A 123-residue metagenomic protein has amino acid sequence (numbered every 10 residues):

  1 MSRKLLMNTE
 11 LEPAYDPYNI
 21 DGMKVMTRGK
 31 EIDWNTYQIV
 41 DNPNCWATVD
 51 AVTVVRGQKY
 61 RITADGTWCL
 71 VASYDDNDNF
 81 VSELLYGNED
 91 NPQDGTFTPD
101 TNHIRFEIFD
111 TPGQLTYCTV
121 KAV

Functional and structural regions predicted by a protein language model:
M1-V123: Extracellular and organelle-lumenal recognition/adhesion modules and their flexible linkers in secreted
